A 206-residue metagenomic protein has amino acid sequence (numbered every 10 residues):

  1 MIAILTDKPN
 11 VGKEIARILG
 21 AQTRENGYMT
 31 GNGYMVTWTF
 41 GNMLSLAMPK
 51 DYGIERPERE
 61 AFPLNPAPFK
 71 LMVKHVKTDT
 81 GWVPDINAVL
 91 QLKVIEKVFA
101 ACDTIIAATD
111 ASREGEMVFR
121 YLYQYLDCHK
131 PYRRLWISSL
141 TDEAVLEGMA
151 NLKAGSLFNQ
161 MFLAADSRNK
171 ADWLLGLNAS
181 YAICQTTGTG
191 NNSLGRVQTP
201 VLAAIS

Functional and structural regions predicted by a protein language model:
M1-N169, W173-L175, P200: Intrinsically disordered, low-complexity regulatory segments
T6, R168, D172-S206: Prokaryote-biased recognition of long, low-complexity C-terminal linker/tail segments that are poorly structured
